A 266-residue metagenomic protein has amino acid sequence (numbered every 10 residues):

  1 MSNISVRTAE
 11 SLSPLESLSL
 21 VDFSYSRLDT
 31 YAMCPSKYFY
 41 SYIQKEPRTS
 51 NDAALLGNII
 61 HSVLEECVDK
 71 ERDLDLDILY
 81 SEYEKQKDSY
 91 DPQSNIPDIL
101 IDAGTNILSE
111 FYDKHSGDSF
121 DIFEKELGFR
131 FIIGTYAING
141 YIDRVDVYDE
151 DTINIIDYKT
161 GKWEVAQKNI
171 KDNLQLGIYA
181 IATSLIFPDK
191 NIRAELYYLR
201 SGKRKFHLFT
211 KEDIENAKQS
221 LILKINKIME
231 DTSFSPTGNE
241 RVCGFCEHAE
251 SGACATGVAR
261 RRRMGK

Functional and structural regions predicted by a protein language model:
M1, T183-K266: Metal-dependent nuclease catalytic regions and adjoining charged, substrate-binding loops involved in nucleic-acid end
M1-L56, M264-K266: C-terminal, charged and often intrinsically disordered regions of DNA end-processing helicases and nucleases
L18-L20, P35-E46, E82-D88, I155 (+2 more regions): Short amphipathic alpha-helical segments and their helix-coil junctions
S36, D52, L56, I60 (+4 more regions): Hydrophobic (often cysteine-bearing) scaffold residues that line and stabilize catalytic clefts of nucleotide/cofactor
Y42, I59-K70, K224-K227: Solvent-exposed, amphipathic alpha-helical segments
K45-A53, K70-R72, Q93, V165-A166 (+1 more regions): Short, polar/flexible loop-turn hinges at active-site or ligand-entry regions and domain interfaces
S62-L127, I132: A non-catalytic, helix-rich entry segment at domain boundaries
L127-L221: Mg2+/Mn2+-dependent nuclease catalytic core
